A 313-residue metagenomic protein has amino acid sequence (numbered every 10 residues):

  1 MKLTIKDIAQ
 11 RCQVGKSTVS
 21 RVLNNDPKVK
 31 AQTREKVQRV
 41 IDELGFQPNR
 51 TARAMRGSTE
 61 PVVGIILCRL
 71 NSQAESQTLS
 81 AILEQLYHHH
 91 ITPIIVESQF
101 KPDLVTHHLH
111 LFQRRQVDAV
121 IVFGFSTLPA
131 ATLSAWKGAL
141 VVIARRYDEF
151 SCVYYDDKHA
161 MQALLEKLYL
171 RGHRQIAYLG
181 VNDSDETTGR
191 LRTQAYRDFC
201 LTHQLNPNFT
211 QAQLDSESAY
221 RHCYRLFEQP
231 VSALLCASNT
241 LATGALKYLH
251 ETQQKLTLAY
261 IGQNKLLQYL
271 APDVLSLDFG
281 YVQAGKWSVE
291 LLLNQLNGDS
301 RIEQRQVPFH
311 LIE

Functional and structural regions predicted by a protein language model:
M1-E60: N-terminal helix-turn-helix DNA-binding module of bacterial transcription factors
L3-T4, S58-E166, Y224-Q229: Alpha-helical recognition/docking segments in bacterial nutrient-uptake and carbohydrate-utilization systems
T18-R21, M55-N71, Q175-N182: Short beta-strand segments enriched in small/hydrophobic residues
L86-S98, R197-E217: Short beta-strand elements in bilobed, periplasmic/extracellular small-molecule ligand-binding domains
V153-Y178, E217-Y224, A242, F279-N297: Hydrophobic alpha-helical segments within soluble ligand-binding/sensing domains
L164-H203, D299-E313: An alpha-beta-alpha
R225-E313: Flexible loop/turn connectors
